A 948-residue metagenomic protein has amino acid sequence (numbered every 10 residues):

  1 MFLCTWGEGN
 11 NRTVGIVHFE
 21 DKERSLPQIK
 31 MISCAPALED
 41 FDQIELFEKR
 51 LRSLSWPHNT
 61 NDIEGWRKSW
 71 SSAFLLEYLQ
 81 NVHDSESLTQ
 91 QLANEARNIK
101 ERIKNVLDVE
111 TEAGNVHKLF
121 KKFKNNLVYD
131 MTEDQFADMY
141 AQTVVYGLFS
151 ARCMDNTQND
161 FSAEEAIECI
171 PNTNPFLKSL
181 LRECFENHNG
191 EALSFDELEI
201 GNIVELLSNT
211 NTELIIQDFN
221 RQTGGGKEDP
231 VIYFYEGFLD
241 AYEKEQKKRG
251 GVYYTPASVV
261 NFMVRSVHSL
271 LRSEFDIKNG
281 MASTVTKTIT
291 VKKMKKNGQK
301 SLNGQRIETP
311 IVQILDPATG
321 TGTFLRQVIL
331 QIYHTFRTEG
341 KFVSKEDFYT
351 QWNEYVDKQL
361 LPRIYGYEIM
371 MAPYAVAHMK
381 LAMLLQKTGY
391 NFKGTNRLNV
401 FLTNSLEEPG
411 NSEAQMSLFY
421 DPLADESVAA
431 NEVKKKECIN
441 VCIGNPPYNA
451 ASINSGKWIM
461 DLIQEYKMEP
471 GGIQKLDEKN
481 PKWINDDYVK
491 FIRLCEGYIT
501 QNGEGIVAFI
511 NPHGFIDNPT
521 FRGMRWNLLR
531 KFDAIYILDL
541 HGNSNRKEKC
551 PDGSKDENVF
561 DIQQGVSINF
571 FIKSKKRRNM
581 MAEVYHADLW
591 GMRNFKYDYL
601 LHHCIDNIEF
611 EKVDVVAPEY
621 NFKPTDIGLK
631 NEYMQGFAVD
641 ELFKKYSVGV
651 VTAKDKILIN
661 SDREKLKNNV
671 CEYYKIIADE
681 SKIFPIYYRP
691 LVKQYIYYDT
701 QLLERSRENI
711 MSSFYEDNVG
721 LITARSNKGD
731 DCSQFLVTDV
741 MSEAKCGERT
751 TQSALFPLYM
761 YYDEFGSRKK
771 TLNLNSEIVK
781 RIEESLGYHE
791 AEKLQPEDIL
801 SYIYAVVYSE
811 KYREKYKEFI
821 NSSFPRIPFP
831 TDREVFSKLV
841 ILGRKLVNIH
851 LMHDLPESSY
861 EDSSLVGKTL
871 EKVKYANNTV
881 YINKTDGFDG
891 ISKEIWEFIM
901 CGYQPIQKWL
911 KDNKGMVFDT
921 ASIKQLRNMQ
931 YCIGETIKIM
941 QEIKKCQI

Functional and structural regions predicted by a protein language model:
M1-D62, L330, F336: Nucleic acid-processing catalytic cores of prokaryotic defense/repair systems
M1-F2, G7-R12, V144-G147, V441 (+1 more regions): Elongated alpha-helical scaffolds
T5-W6, R102-I103, I453-W458, L462 (+2 more regions): Sequence-level detector for compositionally biased, low-complexity segments
L38-Q331, R363, Y367-P373, K380 (+2 more regions): Preference for the N-terminal adenyl/adenosyl cofactor-binding alpha/beta module
Y78, V82-T89, A93, N105-A113 (+27 more regions): Short, charged/polar micro-motifs that form catalytic or ligand-binding hotspots
K100, V145-M154, I329, H378 (+4 more regions): Short, amphipathic alpha-helical segments that act as regulatory/interfacial helices in nucleotide-processing proteins
K121-T132, D421-S427, E548-D552, D798: Short linear interaction motifs
F219-Q222, G226, D240, K244-L538 (+2 more regions): SAM-dependent methyltransferase catalytic region
